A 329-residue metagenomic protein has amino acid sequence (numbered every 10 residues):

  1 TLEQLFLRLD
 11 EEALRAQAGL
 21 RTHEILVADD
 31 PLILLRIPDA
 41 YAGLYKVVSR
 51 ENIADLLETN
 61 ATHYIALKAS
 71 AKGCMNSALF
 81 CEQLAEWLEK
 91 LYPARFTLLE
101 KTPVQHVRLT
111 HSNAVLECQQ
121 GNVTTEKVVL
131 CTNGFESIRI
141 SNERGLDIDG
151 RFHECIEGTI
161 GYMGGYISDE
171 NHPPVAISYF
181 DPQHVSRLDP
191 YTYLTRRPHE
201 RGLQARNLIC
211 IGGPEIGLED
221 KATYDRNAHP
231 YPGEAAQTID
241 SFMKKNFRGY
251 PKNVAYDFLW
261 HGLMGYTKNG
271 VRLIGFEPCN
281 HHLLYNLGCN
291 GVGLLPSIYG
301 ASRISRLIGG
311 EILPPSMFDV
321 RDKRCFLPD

Functional and structural regions predicted by a protein language model:
T1-E3, G73-S77, C81, E157 (+4 more regions): Generic structural signal for well-ordered, non-membrane alpha-helical segments in soluble metabolic enzymes
T1-Q83: Rossmann-like flavin
R8, G43, L56-E126: Helical element adjacent to the flavin cofactor pocket in flavoenzyme catalytic cores
I25, R95-T97, L283: Short, conserved active-site loop motifs that form the nucleotide-linked donor/cofactor pocket
A69, L259-H261, L287-G291: Active-site nucleophile and cofactor-binding loops and adjacent substrate-binding regions of central metabolic enzymes
W87-L91, T97, C131, R303 (+1 more regions): Active-site catalytic microenvironments for nucleophilic, acid-base chemistry
V104, N113, G121-H281: Active-site substrate-recognition segment that forms the wall of the catalytic cavity or substrate channel
G270-L273, E277-D329: C-terminal lid/capping helical subdomain adjacent to the catalytic/cofactor pocket in oxidative enzymes
